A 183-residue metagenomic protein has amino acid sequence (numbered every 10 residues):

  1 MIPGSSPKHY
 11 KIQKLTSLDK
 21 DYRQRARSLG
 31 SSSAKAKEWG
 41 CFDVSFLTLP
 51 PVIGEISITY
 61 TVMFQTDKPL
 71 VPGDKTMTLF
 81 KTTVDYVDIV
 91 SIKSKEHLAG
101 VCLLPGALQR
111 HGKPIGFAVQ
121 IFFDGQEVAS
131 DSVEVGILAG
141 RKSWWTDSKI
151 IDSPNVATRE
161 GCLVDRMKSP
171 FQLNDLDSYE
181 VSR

Functional and structural regions predicted by a protein language model:
M1-K35, P154, T158-R183: Short, compositionally biased P/S/T/A/G/V-rich stretches that sit at domain boundaries
L29-F46, P51-S57, E96-L103: Contiguous beta-strand segments within globular domains
G30-S32, S57-T61, K68-K75, G100-C102 (+1 more regions): N-terminal non-globular segments
V44-P50, Y60-K68, F123-G125: Beta-strand elements of well-folded, non-transmembrane domains
T48-I56, K68-P72, R110-H111: A short beta-turn/strand-edge loop motif at beta-sheet boundaries
M77-V90, A118-R183: Short beta-strand elements
Y86-G106: Exposed aromatic-hydrophobic patches
L103-G116: Short glycine/proline/serine/threonine-rich loop/turn segments at secondary-structure transition edges
